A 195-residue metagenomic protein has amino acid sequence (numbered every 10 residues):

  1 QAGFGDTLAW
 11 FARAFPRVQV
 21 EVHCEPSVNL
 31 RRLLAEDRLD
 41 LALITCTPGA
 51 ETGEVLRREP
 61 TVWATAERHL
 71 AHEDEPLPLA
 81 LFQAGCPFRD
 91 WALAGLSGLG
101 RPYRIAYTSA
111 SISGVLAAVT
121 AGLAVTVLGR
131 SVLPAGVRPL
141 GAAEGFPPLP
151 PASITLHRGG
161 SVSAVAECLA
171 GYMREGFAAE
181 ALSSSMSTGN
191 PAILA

Functional and structural regions predicted by a protein language model:
Q1-G49, P191: Central regulatory/effector-binding core of bacterial HTH transcription factors
G3, E144-S185: A late-sequence structural motif
T7-F15, R89-P102: Ligand-binding cleft/hinge of the Venus flytrap
Q19-E25, P102-S111: Short beta-strand-to-loop elements that line the ligand-binding cleft of bilobed periplasmic-binding protein-like
L34-A35, A92, A117-G122: Hydrophobic residues within well-ordered alpha-helices
A50-E54, E59, T120-S161: Beta-alpha-beta core module
E51-A84, A94: Flexible hinge/capping segments at coil-to-helix
P78-L99, S163-A166: Secondary-structure junction motif
